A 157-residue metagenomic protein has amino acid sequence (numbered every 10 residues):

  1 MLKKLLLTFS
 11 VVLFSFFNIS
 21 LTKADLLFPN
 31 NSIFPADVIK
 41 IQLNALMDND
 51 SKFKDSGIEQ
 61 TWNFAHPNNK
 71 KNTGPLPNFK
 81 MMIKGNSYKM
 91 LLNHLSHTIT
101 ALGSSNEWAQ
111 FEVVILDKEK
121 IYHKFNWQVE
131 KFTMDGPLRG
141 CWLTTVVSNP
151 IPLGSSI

Functional and structural regions predicted by a protein language model:
M1-F9: Bacterial N-terminal signal peptides that target proteins for export
T8-F16: Bacterial N-terminal signal peptides
N18-A24: Sec/Tat signal peptide C-region and signal peptidase I cleavage site
P29-N30: Alpha-helical scaffold domains
F34-D50, F64: Short, aromatic-enriched amphipathic alpha-helices that serve as compact interaction elements
K52-W108: Short solvent-exposed beta->alpha transition segments
A101-I157: Exposed beta-sheet edge and beta->alpha loop/turn motif
